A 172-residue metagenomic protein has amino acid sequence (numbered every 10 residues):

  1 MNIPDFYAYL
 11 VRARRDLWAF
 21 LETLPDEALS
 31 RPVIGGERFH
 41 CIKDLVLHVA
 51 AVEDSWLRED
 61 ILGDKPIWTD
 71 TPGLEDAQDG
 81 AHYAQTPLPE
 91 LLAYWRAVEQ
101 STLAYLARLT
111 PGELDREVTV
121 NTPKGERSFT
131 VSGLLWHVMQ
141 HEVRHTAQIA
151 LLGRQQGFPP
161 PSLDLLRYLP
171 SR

Functional and structural regions predicted by a protein language model:
M1-P4: Active-site metal-coordination segments of metallo-dependent hydrolases
F6, A13-L17, P87, L91-Y105 (+2 more regions): Alpha-helical packing segments of well-folded alpha/beta enzyme cores
Y7-W18, A28-Q78, N121-R172: Short, contiguous alpha-helical
P25-D26, T110: Residues that cap or delimit alpha-helices
D64-L109: Helix-adjacent hinge/juxtasegments
R108-K124: Acidic catalytic patch
